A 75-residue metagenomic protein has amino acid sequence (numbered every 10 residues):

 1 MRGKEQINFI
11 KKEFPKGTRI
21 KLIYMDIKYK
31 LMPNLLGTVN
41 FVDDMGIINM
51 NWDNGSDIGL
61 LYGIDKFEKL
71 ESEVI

Functional and structural regions predicted by a protein language model:
R2-I7, K11, P15-I75: Basic/aromatic-rich interaction segments and small domains that mediate binding to polyanionic partners
